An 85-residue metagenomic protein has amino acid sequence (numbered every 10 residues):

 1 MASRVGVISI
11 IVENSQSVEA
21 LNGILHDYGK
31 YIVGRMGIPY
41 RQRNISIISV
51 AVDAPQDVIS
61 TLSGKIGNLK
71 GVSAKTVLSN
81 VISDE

Functional and structural regions predicted by a protein language model:
M1-E85: Long, contiguous binding/interaction regions
